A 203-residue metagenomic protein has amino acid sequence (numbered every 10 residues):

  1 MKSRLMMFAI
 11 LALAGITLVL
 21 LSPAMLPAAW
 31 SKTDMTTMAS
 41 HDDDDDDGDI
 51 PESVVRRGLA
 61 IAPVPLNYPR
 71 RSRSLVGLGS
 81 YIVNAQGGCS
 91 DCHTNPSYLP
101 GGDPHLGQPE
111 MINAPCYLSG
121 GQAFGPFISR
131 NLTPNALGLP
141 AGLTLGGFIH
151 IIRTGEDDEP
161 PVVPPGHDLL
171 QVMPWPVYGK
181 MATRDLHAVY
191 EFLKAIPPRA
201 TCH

Functional and structural regions predicted by a protein language model:
M1-A12: N-terminal Sec-pathway targeting helices
V19-M38: Signal peptide processing junction and immediate N-terminal pro/mature segment of secreted/exported proteins
V54-N84: Electrostatic cytochrome c docking/interface patches
G79, Q86-P96, F148, V189 (+1 more regions): The canonical Cys-X-X-Cys-His
G87, Q108-I151, W175-L186: Electron-transfer interface patches adjacent to heme c in soluble/periplasmic c-type cytochromes and di-/multiheme
H150-D158: Glycine-rich, acidic and aromatic/proline-enriched surface loops and short helix-turn segments that act as binding
E159, D185, F192-T201: Ligand-binding pocket scaffold of soluble enzyme catalytic domains
E159-V177: A cross-kingdom feature marking solvent-exposed beta-strand/loop segments within repeated, beta-rich binding/scaffold
